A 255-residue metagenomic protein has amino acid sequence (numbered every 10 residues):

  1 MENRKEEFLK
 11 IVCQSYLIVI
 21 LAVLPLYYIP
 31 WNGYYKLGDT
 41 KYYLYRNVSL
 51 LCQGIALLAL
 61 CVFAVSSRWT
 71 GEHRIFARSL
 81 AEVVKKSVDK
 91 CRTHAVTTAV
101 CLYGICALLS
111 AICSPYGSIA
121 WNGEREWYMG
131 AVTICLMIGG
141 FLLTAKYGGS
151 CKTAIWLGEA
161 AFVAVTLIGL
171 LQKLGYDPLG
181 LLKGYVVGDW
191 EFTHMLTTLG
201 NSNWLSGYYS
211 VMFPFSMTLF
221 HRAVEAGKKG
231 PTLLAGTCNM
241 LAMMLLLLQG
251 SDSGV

Functional and structural regions predicted by a protein language model:
M1-E7, W69-H94, G227-K229: Membrane-interfacial, low-structure loops and terminal tails that flank and connect transmembrane helices in multi-pass
R4-K5, V12-P25, L51-A64, G104-S114 (+2 more regions): Alpha-helical transmembrane segments of multi-pass inner-membrane proteins
L26, P30-Y34, A59-V65, W69-E72: Short amphipathic alpha-helical segments enriched in hydrophobics
Y28-L37, A111-A120: Juxtamembrane "helix-exit" motif on the non-cytosolic side of transmembrane helices
Y34-Y45, S79-S87, Y185-W190: Perimembrane loop-to-helix junctions flanking transmembrane segments
K36-I55, S206: Membrane-interface anchor segments at the N-terminal boundary of transmembrane helices in multi-pass membrane enzymes
K41-Y43, A120-G130: Non-cytosolic membrane-interface motifs at loop->transmembrane helix junctions
T93-A99, Y103: Eukaryotic helix-linker segments that join adjacent hydrophobic helices
